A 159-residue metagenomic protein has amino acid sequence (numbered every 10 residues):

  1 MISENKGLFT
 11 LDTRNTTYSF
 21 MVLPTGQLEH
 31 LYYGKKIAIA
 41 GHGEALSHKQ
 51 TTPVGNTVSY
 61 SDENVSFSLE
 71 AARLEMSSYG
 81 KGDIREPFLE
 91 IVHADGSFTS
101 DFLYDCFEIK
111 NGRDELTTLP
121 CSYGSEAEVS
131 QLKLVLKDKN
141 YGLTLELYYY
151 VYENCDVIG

Functional and structural regions predicted by a protein language model:
M1-G159: N-terminal accessory beta-strand-rich subdomains and adjacent acidic, glycine-rich linkers that precede catalytic cores
